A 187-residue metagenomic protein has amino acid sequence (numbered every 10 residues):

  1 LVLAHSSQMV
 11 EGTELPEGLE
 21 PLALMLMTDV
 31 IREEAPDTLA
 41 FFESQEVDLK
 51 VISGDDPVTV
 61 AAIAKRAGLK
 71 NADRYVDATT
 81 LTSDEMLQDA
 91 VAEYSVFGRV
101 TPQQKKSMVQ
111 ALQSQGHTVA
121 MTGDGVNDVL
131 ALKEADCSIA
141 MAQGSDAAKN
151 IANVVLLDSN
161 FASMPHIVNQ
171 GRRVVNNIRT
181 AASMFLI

Functional and structural regions predicted by a protein language model:
L1-A61, S83-E85: Signature of the cytosolic headpiece of P-type E1-E2 ATPases
L3, L19, F42, D55 (+7 more regions): Residue-level signature of catalytic and energy-coupling elements of molecular machines, predominantly ATP/GTP-dependent
M9, A61-D73, L81: Substrate-recognition/cap helix-loop segment adjacent to the acidic, metal-dependent catalytic center of Asp-based
M9-V10, D128, A147: Flexible, glycine-rich phosphate/dinucleotide-binding loops and adjacent beta-alpha linkers at cofactor/substrate
T13-L15, A61-K65, A131-A135, N150-A152 (+1 more regions): Short acidic, glycine/serine/threonine-rich loops at helix termini
P36-T38, D56-A67, Q103-A111, G125-A135: Acidic, divalent-metal-coordinating active-site segment for phosphoryl/phosphodiester hydrolysis, typified by short
E46, G68, G116: Short glycine-rich hinge loops at helix-strand junctions in the catalytic core of two-component histidine kinases
N71-M121, G125, A135, A140-I187: Membrane-embedded transport module
